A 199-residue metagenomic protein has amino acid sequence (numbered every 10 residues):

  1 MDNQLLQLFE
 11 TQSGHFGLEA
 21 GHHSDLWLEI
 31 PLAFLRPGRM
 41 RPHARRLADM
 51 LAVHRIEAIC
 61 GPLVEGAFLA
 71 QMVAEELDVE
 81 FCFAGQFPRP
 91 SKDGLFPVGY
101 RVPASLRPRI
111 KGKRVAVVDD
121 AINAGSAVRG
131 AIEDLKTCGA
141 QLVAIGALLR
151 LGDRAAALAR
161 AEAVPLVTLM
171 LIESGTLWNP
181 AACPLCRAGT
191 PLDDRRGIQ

Functional and structural regions predicted by a protein language model:
M1-R55, I198-Q199: Active-site-facing substrate-recognition patch
D2-L8, I132-Q199: PRPP-dependent phosphoribosyltransferase catalytic core
D49, Q71, E75, E133-T137: Short, well-ordered alpha-helices that flank and scaffold nucleotide-derived cofactor binding pockets
H54-L63: Short glycine-rich phosphate-binding loop at a beta-alpha junction
E57, K113, V143: Conserved acidic residues
A67-A116, N123-R129, P180, L185: Short, glycine/charge-rich flexible loops or terminal/linker lids adjacent to PRPP-binding catalytic cores
